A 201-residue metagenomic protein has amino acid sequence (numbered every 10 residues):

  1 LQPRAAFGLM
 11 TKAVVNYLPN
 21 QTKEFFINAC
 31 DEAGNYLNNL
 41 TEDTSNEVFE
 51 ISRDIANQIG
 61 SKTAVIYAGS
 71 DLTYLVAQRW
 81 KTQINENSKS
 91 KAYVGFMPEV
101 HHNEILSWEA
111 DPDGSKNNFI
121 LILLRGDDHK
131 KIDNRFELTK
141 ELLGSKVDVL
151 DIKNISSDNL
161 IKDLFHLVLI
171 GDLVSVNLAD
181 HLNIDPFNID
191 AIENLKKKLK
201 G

Functional and structural regions predicted by a protein language model:
L1-G201: A SIS-like phosphosugar-recognition module
